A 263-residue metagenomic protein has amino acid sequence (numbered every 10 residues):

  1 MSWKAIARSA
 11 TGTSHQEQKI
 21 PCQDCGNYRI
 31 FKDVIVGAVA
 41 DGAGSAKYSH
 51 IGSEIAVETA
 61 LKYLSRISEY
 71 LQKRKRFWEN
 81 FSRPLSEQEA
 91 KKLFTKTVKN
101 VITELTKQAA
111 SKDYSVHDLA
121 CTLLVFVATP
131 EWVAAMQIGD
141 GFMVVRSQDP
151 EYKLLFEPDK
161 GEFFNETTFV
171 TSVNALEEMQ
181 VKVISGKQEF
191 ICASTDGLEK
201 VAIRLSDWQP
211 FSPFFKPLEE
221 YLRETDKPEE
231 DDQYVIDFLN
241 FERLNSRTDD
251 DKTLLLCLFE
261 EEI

Functional and structural regions predicted by a protein language model:
M1, I30-D33, V127-W132, G139 (+2 more regions): Short acidic-glycine loop/turn motifs at beta-strand connectors
M1-R66, G141, S172-K182, T248-L255: N-terminal entry segment of metal-dependent catalytic domains or homologous docking segments
I6-I20, I102-Y114, A120, V145-G186 (+2 more regions): PP2C/PPM family metal-dependent serine/threonine protein phosphatase catalytic domain, recognizing the conserved
G37-A40, M136, C192-S194: Short hydrophobic beta-strand that contains or immediately precedes a catalytic carboxylate
K47-S49, V145-R146, V201-I203: Short helix/loop capping segments that flank catalytic or ligand/cofactor-binding pockets
T59-I102, S212-Y234: Helix-loop-helix
F77-V144, E178-S185: Catalytic core of PPM/PP2C metal-dependent serine/threonine phosphatase domains
V173-I263: C-terminal catalytic subdomain
